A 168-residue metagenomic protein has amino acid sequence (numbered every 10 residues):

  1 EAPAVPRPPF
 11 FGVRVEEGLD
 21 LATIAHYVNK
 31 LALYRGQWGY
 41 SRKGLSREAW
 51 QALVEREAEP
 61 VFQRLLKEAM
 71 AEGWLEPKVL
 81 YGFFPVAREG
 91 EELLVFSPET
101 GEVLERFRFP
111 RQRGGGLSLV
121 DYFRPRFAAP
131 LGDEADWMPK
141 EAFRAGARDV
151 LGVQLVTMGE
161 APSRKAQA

Functional and structural regions predicted by a protein language model:
E1-A168: Active-site loops and adjacent core secondary-structure elements that bind or stabilize anionic groups
